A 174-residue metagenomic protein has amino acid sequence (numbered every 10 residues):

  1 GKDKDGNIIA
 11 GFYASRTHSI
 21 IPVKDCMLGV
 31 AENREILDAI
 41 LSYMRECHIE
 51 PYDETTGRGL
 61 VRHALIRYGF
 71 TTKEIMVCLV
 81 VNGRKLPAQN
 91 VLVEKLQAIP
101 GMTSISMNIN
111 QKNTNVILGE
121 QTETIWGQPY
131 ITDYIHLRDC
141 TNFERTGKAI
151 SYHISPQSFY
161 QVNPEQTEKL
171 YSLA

Functional and structural regions predicted by a protein language model:
G1-A174: Accessory RNA-recognition modules of RNA-modification enzymes
